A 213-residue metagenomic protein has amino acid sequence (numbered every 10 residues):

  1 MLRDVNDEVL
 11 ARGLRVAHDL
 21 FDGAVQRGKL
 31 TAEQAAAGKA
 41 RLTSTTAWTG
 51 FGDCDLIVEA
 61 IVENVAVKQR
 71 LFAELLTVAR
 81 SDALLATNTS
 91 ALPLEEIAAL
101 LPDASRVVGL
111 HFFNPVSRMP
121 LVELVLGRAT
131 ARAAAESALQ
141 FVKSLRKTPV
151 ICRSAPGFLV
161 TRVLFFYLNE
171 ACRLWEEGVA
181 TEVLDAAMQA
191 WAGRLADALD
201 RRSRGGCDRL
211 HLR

Functional and structural regions predicted by a protein language model:
M1-L20: NAD(P)+-binding Rossmann beta1-loop-alpha1 motif at the extreme N-terminus of oxidoreductases
R3-N6, T45, C54, E59-A60 (+9 more regions): Generic beta-strand/beta-sheet core signal
D4-V5, A35-R41, R106-G109, L184-Q189: Beta-strand segments within the central parallel beta-sheet cores of soluble alpha/beta enzyme folds
E8-R12, G23-L85, A91-E96, L100: Rossmann-like NAD(P)-binding element
E63-N64, K68, F72-D82, A131 (+4 more regions): Long hydrophobic segments that form regular secondary structure
T87-R162, R194: Rossmann-fold dinucleotide-binding core
V125, A129, P149-R213: Substrate-binding/catalytic subdomain of NAD(P)-dependent oxidoreductase enzymes
